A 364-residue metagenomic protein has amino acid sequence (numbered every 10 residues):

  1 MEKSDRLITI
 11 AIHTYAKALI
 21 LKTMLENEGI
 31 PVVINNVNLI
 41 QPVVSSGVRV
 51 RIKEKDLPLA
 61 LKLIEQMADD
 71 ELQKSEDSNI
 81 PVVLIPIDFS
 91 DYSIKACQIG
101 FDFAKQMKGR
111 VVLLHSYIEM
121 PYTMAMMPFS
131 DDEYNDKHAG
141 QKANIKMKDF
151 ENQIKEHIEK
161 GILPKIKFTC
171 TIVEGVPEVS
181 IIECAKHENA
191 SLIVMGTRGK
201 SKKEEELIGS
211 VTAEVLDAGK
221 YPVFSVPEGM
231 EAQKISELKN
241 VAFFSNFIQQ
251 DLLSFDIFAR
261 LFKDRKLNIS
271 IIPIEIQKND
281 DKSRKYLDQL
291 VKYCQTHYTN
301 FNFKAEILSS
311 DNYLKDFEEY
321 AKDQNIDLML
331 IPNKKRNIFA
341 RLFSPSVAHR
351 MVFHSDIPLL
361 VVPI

Functional and structural regions predicted by a protein language model:
M1-E2, V37-K95, I118-T123, G161-I162 (+5 more regions): Intrinsically disordered or low-complexity boundary/linker segments at protein termini and domain junctions
K3-A11: Short glycine-/aliphatic-rich beta-strand segments at the starts of folded cytosolic domains
Y15-M24, E28-I40, K74-S130, K239-E306 (+1 more regions): Small/aliphatic-rich secondary-structure junction motif
T23, T171-S180, S310-L314: Charged docking surfaces used in two-component/phosphorelay signaling
N27-P31, E54-D69, A104-Q106, S180-A232 (+1 more regions): Gly/Ser-rich helix-loop-strand patches that form or flank binding pockets for ribonucleotide-derived cofactors
D132-K146: A short acidic, glycine-rich active-site loop that binds or catalyzes chemistry on phosphate/adenosine moieties
I158-T169, T296-K304: A short helix-to-beta-strand connector/capping loop
V291, S310-K322: A short, acidic, amphipathic alpha-helical segment used as a generic capping/interface helix at domain edges
